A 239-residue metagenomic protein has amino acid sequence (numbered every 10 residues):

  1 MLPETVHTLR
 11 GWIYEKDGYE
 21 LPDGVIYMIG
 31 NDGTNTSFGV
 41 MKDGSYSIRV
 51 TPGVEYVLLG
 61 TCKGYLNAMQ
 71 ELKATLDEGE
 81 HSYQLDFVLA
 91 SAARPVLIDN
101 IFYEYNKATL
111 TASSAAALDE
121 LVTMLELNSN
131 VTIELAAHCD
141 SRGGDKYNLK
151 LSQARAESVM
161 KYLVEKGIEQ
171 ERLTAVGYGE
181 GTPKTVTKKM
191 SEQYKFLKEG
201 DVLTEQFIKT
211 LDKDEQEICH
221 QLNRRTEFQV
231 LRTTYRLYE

Functional and structural regions predicted by a protein language model:
M1-T132, E171, Q193-F196, V202 (+2 more regions): Periplasmic peptidoglycan-binding/tethering modules of Gram-negative envelope proteins
L135: Conserved phosphate/oxyanion-binding catalytic-loop motifs
H138-E239: Periplasmic OmpA-like peptidoglycan-binding domain that tethers envelope proteins to the cell wall
